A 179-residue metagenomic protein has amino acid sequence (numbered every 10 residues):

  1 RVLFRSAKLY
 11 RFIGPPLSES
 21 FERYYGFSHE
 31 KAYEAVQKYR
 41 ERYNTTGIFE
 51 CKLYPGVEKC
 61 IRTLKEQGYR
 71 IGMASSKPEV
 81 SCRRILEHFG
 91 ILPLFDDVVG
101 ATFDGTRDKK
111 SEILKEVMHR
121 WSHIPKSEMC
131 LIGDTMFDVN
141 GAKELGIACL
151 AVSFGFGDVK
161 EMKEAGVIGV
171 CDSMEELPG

Functional and structural regions predicted by a protein language model:
V2-L3: Short, small-residue-biased leader/transition segments that mark boundaries at the very start of proteins
S6-F12: Conserved GNAT-fold acetyl-CoA-binding loop/helix
K8, E19-S20, K38, K59 (+4 more regions): Alpha-helical elements of Rossmann-like donor-binding domains used by nucleotide-donor carbohydrate transfer enzymes
L9, A32-V36, C82, K110: Short amphipathic alpha-helix in the helical subdomain of ABC transporter nucleotide-binding domains
F12, P16, K52-G56, K77 (+3 more regions): Short beta->alpha linker loops
I13-T45, P55-T63: A metal-dependent, Asp-based hydrolase signature
T45-M73, E79-R83, S111: Short, acidic loop-to-helix structural element flanking the phosphoryl-transfer center in phosphate-processing enzymes
I85-G179: Asp-based, Mg2+/Mn2+-dependent phosphohydrolase catalytic module
